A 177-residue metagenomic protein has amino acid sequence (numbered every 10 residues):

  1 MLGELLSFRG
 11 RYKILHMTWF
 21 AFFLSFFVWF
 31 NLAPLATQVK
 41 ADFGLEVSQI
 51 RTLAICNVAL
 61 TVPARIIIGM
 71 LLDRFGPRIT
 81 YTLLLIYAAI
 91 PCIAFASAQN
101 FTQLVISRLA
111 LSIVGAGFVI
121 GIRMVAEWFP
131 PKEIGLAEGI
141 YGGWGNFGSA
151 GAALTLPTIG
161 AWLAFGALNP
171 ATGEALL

Functional and structural regions predicted by a protein language model:
K13-V47, A152: Extracytoplasmic
A21-F22, F26, C92, N100-I113: Helical-face signature of the major facilitator-like transporter fold
F22, A54, V58, L85 (+4 more regions): Small-residue-rich transmembrane alpha-helices and their cytosolic helix-loop interfaces in multi-pass secondary
F30, V58-I66, A116, A150: Residue-level signature of mid-helix packing/kink "hotspots" within the transmembrane helices of 12-pass Major
P63-T102: Conserved MFS/SLC helix-loop-helix module at the cytosolic interface between two early adjacent transmembrane helices
S107-W144: Cytoplasmic helix-loop-helix junction between adjacent transmembrane helices in 12-TM secondary transporters
Y141-L177: Helix-loop-helix hairpin linking two adjacent transmembrane segments in secondary transporters
